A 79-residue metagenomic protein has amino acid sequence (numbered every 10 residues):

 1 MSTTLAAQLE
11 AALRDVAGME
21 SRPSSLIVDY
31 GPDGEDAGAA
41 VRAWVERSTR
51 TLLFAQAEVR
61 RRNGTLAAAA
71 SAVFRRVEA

Functional and structural regions predicted by a protein language model:
M1-A79: Terminal targeting signals and extreme-terminal segments of soluble enzymes
